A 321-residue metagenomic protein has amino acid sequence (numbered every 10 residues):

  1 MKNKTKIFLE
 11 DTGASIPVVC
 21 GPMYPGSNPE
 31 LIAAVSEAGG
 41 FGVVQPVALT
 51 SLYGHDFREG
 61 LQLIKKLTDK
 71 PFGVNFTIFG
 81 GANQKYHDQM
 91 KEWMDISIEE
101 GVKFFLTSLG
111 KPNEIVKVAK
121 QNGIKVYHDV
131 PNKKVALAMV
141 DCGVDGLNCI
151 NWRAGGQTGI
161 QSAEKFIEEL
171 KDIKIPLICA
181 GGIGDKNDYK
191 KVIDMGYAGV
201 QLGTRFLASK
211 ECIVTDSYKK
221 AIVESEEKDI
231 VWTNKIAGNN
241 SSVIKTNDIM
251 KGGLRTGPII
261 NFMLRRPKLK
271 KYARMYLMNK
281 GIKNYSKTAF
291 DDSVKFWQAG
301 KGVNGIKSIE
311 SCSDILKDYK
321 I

Functional and structural regions predicted by a protein language model:
M1-P176: Active-site entrance/lid segments in N-terminal catalytic domains of soluble metabolic enzymes
Y24, A180-D185: Gly/Ser-rich catalytic serine loop of serine hydrolases
A163-P176, G184-I321: Conserved active-site-proximal phosphate/metal-binding subdomains
